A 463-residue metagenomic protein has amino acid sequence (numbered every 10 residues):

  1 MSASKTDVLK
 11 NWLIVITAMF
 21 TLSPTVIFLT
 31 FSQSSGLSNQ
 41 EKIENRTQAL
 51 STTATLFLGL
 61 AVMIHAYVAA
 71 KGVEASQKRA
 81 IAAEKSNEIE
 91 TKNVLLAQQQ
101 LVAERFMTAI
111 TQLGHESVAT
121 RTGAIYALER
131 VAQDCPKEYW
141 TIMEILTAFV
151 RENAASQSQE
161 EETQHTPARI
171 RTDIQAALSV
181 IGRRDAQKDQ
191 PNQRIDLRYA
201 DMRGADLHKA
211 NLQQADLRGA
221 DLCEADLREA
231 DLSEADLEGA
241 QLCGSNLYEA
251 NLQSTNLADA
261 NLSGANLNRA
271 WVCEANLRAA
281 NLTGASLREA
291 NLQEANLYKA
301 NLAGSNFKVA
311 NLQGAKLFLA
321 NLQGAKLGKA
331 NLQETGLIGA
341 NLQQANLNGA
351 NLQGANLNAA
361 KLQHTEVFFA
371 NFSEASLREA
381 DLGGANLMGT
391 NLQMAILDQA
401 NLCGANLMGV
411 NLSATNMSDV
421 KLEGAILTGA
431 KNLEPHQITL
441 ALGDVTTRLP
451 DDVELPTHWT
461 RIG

Functional and structural regions predicted by a protein language model:
M1-T21: Juxtamembrane interface helix immediately N-terminal to a transmembrane segment
I14-I43: Hydrophobic transmembrane alpha-helices
G36-I145, H436: Membrane-proximal alpha-helical anchors
G114-E116, K137, R151-S156, A168: Short coil turns that connect the paired helices of HEAT/ARM alpha-solenoid repeats
L128, I174, L178-I181: Hydrophobic core/packing positions within alpha-helical solenoid repeats
V131-C135, F149, N153, V180-Q187: Residue-level signature of the C-terminal ends
K137, T141, H165-T172, A176: Residues within HEAT/ARM-like alpha-solenoid scaffolds
K188-G463: Tandem repeat scaffolds
